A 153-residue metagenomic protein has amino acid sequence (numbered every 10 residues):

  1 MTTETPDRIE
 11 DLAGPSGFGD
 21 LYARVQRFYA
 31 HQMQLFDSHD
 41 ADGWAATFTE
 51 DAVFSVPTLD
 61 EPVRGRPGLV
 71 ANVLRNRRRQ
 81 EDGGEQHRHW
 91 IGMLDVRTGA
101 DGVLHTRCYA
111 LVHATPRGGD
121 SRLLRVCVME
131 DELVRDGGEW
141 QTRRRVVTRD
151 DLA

Functional and structural regions predicted by a protein language model:
M1-S38, D42-A46: Short, low-complexity N-terminal intrinsically disordered segments enriched in polar/charged residues
T2-A13, R79-A153: A beta-strand edge to alpha-helix "cap/lid" segment located at domain peripheries
S16, D20, E61-R64, S121: A structural signal for alpha-helical segments
S16-G17, Y29, F54, E81 (+1 more regions): Residue-level detector of alpha-helix boundaries and kinks
A23-R27, P67, L124: A generic "alpha-helical surface" signal
M33-T49, V134-G138, R143, T148: K/E-rich alpha-helical interaction surfaces of small helical-bundle regulatory domains
A41-Y109: A solvent-exposed, acidic/Ser-Thr-rich amphipathic alpha-helical stretch
